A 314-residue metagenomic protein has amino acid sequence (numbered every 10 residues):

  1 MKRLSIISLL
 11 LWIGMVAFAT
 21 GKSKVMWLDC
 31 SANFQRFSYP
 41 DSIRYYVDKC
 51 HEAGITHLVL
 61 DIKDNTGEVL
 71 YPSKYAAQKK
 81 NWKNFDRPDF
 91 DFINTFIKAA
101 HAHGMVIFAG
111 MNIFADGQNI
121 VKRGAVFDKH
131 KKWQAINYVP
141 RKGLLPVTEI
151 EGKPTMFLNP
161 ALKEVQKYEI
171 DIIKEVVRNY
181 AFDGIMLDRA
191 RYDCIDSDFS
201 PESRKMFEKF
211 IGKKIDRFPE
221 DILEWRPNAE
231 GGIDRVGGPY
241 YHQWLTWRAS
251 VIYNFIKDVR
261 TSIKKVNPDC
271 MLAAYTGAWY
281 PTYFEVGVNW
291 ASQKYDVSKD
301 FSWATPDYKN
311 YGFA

Functional and structural regions predicted by a protein language model:
L10-A19: Hydrophobic h-region of N-terminal signal peptides that target proteins for export in Gram-negative bacteria
S23-P40, A109, F114-Y180, A229-H242 (+1 more regions): Active-site-adjacent "subsite" loops/lids of carbohydrate-active enzymes
Q35-A53, K79-H103, K167-Y168, V251-K257: Aromatic- and glycine-enriched glycan-recognition loops and surfaces that form the carbohydrate-binding subsites
D41-E68, N179-F182, A314: Catalytic domains of carbohydrate-active enzymes, especially glycoside hydrolases
I55-P88: Aromatic-lined carbohydrate-binding/catalytic grooves of carbohydrate-active enzymes
T56-I62, F92-E149, M186-R189, P268-A273: Glycine-rich, aromatic-flanked loop segments that form ligand/cofactor-binding clefts across common enzyme folds
L70-W82, A115-E151, R189-G231, E285-S298: Aromatic- and acidic-residue-enriched segments that line the glycan-binding/catalytic groove of carbohydrate-active
D116-N119, I195, F255, V259 (+1 more regions): Substrate-binding cleft/loops of secretory-pathway carbohydrate-active enzymes
